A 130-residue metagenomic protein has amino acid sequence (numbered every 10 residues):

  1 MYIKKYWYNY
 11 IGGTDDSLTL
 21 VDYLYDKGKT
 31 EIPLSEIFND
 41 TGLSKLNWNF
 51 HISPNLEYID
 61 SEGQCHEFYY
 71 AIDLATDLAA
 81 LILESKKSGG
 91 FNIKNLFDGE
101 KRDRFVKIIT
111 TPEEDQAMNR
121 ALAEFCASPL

Functional and structural regions predicted by a protein language model:
M1-W48: N-terminal leader/targeting peptides and immediately adjacent processing regions
I3-K4, L18, H51-D60, D73 (+1 more regions): Extracellular or exported targeting regions of proteins
N9, N39, N47-N49, N55 (+2 more regions): Detector for Asparagine
S17, S35, S44, S53 (+3 more regions): Generic serine detector
F38-Y69: Short secondary-structure capping micro-motifs at structural edges
Y69-L130: Amphipathic protein-protein interaction modules
